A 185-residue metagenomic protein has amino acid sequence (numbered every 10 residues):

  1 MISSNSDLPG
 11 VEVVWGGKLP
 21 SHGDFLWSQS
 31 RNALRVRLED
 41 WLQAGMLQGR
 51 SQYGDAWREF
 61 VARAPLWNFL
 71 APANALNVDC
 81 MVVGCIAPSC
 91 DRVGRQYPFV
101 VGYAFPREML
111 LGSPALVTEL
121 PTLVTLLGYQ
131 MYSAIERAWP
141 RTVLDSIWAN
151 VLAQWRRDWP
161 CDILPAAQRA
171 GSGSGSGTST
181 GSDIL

Functional and structural regions predicted by a protein language model:
I2-Q29, A73-L185: Long protein-protein interaction modules used by eukaryotic assembly/scaffold proteins
D7-L66: N-terminal ordered "arm"
F60-N68, P72-C80: Short terminal or interdomain "cap/linker" segment that borders an active site or interface and mediates
